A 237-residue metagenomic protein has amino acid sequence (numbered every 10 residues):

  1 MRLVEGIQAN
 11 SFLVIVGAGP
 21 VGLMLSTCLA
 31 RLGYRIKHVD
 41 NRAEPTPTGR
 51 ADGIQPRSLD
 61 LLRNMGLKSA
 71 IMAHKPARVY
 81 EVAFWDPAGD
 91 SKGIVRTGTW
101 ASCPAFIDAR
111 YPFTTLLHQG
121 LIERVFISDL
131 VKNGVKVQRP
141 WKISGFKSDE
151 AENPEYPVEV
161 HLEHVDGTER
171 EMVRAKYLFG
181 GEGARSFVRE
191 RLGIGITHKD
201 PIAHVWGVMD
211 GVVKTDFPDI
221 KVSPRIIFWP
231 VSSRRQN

Functional and structural regions predicted by a protein language model:
L3-V21, K37: Beta1/beta-strand and adjacent pyrophosphate-binding region of the FAD-binding site in flavoprotein oxidoreductases
A9-S11, D166-Y177, G181: Core beta-strand elements of the Rossmann-like FAD/NAD(P) dinucleotide-binding domain in flavoenzyme oxidoreductases
S26, L62, E123-F126, L130 (+3 more regions): Conserved structural-core and active-site-/substrate-pathway-adjacent residues in large, well-folded domains of enzymes
C28-R50: Glycine-rich FAD pyrophosphate-binding loop
P47-N133, K147-N153: Active-site-adjacent segment of FAD-dependent monooxygenases/related oxidoreductases
S128, Y177, G181-N237: Conserved FAD-binding catalytic core of PHBH/FMO-like flavoproteins
K136-Q138, T197: General small-molecule cofactor/ligand-binding pocket signal
R139-V158: A conserved short coil-to-beta-strand element within the FAD-binding core of flavoproteins
